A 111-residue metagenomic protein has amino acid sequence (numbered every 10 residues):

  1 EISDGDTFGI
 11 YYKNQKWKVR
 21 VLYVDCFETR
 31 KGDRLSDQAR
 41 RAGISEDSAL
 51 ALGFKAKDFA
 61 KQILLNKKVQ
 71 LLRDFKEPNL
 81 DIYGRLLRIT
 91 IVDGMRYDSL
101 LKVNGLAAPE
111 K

Functional and structural regions predicted by a protein language model:
E1-K111: Small beta-barrel nucleic-acid-binding modules, primarily SNase/OB-fold domains and secondarily Tudor-like barrels
